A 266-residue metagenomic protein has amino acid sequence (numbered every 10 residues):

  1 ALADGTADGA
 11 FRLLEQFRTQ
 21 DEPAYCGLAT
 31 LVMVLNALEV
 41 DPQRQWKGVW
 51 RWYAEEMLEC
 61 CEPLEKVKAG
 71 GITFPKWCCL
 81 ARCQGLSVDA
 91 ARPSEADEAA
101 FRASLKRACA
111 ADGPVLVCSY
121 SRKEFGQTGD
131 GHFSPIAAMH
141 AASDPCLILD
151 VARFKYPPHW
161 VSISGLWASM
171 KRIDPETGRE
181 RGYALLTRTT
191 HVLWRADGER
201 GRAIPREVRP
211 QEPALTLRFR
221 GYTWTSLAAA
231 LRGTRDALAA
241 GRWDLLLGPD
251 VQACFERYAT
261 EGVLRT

Functional and structural regions predicted by a protein language model:
A1-G71, V208-T266: Active-site-adjacent structural segments surrounding the nucleophilic cysteine of cysteine proteases and isopeptidases
E39, G48-V49, E56-M57, A103 (+3 more regions): Charge-rich, low-complexity amphipathic helices in intrinsically disordered tails/linkers adjacent to domains
A54-R181: Conserved active-site-adjacent core of cysteine acyl-enzyme catalytic domains
A141-T266: Noncatalytic regulatory segments and standalone regulatory/sensor domains
